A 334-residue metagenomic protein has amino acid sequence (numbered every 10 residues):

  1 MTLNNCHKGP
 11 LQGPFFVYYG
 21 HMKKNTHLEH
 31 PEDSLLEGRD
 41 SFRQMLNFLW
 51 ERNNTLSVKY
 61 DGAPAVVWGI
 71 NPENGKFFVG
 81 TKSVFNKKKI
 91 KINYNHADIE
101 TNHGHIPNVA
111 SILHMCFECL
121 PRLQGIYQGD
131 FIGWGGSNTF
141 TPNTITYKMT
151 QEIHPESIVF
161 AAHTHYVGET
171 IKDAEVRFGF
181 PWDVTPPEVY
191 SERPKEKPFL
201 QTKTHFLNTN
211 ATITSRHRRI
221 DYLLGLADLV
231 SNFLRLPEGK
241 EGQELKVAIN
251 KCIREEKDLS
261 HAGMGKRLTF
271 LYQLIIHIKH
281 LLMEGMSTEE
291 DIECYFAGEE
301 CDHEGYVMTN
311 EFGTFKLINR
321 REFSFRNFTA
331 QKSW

Functional and structural regions predicted by a protein language model:
M1-T2, G62: Accessible peptide chain termini
L3-Y19: Positively charged N-terminal leader segments that act as targeting/secretion signals
K23-N54, K59-P64, W68-W334: Core nucleotide-handling region used for phosphoryl-transfer chemistry
